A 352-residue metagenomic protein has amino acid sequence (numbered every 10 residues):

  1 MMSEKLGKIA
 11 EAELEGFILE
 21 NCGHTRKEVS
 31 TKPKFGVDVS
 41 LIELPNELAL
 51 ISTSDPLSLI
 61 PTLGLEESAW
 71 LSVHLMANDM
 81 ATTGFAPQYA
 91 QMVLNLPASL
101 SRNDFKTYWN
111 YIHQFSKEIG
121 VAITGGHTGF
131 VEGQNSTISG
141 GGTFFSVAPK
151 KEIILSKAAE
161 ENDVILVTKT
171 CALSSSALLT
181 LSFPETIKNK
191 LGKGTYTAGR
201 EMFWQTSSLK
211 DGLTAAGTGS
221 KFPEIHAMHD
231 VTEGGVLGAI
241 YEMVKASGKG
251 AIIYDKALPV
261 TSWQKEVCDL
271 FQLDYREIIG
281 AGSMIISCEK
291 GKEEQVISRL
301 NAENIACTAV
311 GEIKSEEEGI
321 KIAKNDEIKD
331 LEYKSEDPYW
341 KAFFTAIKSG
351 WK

Functional and structural regions predicted by a protein language model:
M1-K352: Helix-biased detector of long, well-ordered alpha-helical tracts
